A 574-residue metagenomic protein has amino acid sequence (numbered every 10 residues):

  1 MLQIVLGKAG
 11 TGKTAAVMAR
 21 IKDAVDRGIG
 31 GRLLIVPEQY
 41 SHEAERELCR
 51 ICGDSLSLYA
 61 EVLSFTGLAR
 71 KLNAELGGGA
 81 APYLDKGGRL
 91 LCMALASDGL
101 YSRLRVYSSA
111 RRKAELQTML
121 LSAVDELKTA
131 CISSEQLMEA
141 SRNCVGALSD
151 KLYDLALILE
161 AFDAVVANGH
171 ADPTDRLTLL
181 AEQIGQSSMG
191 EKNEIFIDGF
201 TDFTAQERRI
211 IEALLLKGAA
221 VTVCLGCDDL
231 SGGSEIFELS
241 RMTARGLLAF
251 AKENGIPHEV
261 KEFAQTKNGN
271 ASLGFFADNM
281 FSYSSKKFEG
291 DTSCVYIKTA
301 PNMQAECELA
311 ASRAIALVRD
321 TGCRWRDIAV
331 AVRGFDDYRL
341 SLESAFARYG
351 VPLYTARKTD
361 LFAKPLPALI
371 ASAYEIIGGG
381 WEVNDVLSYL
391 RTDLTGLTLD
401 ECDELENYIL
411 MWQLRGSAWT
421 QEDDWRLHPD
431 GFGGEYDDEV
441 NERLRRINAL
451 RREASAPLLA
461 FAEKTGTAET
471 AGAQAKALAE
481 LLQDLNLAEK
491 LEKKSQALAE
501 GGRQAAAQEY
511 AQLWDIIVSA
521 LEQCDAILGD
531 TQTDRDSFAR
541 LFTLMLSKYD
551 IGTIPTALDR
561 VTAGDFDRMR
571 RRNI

Functional and structural regions predicted by a protein language model:
M1-I574: Polyanion-engaging groove/track-forming segments
